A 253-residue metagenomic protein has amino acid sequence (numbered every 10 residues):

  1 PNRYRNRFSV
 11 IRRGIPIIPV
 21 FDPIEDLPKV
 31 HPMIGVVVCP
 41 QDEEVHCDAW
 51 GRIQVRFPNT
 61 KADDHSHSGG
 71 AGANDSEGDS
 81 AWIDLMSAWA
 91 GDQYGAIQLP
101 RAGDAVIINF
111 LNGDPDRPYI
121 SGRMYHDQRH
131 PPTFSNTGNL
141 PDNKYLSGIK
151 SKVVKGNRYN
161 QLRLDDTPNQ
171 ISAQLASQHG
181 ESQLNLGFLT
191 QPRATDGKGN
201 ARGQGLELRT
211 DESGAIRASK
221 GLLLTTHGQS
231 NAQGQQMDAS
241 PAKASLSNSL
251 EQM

Functional and structural regions predicted by a protein language model:
P1-M253: Amphipathic alpha-helical and helix-coil boundary elements used as assembly and membrane-proximal scaffolds
